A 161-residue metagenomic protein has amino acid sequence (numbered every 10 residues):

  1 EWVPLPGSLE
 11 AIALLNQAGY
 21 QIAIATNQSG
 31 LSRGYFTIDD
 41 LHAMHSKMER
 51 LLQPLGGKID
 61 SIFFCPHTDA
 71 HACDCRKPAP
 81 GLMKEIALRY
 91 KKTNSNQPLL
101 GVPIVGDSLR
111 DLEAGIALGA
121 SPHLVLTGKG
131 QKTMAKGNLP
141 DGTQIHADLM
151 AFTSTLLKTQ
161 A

Functional and structural regions predicted by a protein language model:
E1-A25, L31-S46, D74-K84: Short, acidic loop-to-helix structural element flanking the phosphoryl-transfer center in phosphate-processing enzymes
A25-N27, I104-V105: Acidic beta-strand-to-loop metal/phosphate-binding motif
N27-L31, F64-A70: Short linear capping/connector segments at secondary-structure termini
G30-R33, E113-G115: A generic short-segment signal for beta-strand/edge and adjacent turn/coil regions
I38-D60, D69-I104, S108-A161: Asp-based, Mg2+/Mn2+-dependent phosphohydrolase catalytic module
